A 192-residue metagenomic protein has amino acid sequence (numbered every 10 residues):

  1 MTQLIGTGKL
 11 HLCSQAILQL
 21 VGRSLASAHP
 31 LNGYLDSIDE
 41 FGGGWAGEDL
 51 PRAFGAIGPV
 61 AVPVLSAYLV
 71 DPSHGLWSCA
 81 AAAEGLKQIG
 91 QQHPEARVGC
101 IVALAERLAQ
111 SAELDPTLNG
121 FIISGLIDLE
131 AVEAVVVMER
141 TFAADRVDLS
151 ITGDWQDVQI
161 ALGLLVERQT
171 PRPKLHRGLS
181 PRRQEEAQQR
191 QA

Functional and structural regions predicted by a protein language model:
M1-Q3, S24-S37, P59-D71, Q91-Q110 (+1 more regions): Amphipathic alpha-helical scaffolding segments comprising HEAT/armadillo-like alpha-solenoid repeats
M1-S14, L18, H29, S37-F41: Long, low-complexity, highly charged intrinsically disordered regions
G8-K9, I38-G43, S73-G75, S111-D115 (+2 more regions): Short inter-helical turns and helix N-cap capping residues of alpha-solenoid HEAT/ARM repeat scaffolds
H11-R23, F41-P59, W77-P94, T117-L129 (+1 more regions): Structural detector for internal amphipathic alpha-helices that build alpha-solenoid repeat scaffolds
L18, G33, R52, A67 (+7 more regions): Charged/polar, solvent-exposed surface patches and flexible loops
E48, V62-L65, A83-E84, V98 (+4 more regions): Short, charged low-complexity intrinsically disordered segments located at boundaries of structured domains
L65-A80, R190: Charged interaction patches that mediate protein-protein contacts
E133-A192: Eukaryotic acidic, Ser/Thr-rich intrinsically disordered low-complexity regions
